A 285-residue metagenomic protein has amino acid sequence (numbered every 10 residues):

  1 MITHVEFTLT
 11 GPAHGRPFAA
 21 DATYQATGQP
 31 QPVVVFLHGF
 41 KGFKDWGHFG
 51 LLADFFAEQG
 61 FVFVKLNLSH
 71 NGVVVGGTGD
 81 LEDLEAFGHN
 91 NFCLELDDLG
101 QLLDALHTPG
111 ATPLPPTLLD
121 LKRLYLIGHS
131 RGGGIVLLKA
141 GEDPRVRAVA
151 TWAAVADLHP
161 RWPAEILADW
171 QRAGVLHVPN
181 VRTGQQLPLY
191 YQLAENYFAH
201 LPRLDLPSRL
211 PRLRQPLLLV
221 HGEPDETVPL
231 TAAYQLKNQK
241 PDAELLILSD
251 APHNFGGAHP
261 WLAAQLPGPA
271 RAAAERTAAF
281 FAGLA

Functional and structural regions predicted by a protein language model:
M1-G28: N-terminal cap/lid segment of alpha/beta-hydrolase-fold proteins
T27-G72: Short, surface-exposed "cap/lid" segments of acyl-processing enzymes
F49, Q215, P229-N238: Short alpha-helix in the alpha/beta-hydrolase fold that links the catalytic acid
E85-T117: Alpha/beta-hydrolase active-site loop
T112-H129: Alpha/beta-hydrolase fold nucleophile elbow
E142-Y190: Hydrolase active-site cap/lid region
R212-L213, L219-H221, D225: Short beta-strand/loop motif that positions the catalytic acidic residue of the alpha/beta-hydrolase fold
A251, F255, H259-A285: Catalytic active-site module of serine/aspartate enzymes centered on a nucleophile-bearing elbow/loop
